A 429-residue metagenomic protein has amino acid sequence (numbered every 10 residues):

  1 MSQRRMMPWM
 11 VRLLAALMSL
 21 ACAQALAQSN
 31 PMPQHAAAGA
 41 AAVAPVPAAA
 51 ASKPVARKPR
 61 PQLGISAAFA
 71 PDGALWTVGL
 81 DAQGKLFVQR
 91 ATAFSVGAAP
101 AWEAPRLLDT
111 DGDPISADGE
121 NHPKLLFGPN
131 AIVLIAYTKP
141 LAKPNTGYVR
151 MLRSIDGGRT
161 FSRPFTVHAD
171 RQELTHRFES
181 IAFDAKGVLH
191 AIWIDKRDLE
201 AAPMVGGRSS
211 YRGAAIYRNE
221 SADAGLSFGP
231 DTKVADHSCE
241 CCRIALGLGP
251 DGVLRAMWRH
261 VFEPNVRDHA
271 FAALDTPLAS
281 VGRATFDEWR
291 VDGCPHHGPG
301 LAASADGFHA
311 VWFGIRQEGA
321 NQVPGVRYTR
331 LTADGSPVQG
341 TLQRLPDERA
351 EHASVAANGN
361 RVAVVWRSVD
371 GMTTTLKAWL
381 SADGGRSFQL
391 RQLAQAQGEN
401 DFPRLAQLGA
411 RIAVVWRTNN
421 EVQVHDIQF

Functional and structural regions predicted by a protein language model:
M1-W9: N-terminal secretory signal peptides that target proteins for export/translocation
W9-M10, S95: Intrinsically disordered, low-complexity repeat segments enriched in small/polar residues
R12-A21: Bacterial N-terminal signal peptides
Q24-L26: Sec/Tat signal peptide C-region and signal peptidase I cleavage site
Q28-F429: Extracellular, repeat-based ectodomains that mediate carbohydrate processing or recognition
